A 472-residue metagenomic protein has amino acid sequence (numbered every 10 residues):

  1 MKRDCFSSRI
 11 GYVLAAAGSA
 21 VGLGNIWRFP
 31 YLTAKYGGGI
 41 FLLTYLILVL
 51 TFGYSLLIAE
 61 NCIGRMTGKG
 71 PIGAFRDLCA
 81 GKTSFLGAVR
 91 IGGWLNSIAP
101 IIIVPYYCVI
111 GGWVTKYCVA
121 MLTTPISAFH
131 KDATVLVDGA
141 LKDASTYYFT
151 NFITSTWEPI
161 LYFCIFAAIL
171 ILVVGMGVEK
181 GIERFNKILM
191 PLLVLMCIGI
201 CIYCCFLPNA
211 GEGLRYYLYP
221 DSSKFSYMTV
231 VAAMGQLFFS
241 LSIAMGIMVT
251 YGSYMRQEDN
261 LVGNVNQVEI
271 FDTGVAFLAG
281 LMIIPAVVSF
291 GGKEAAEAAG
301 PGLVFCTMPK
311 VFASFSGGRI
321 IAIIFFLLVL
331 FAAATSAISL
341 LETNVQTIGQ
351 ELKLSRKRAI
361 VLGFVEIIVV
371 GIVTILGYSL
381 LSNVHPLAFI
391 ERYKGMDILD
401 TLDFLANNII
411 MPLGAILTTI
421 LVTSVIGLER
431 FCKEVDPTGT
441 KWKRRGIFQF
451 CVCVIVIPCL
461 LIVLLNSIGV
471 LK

Functional and structural regions predicted by a protein language model:
M1-W27, L56-N61, R65-W94, R256-N260 (+1 more regions): Membrane-interface "cap" regions at the ends of multi-pass membrane proteins
K2-F6, E183, K187-A334, I338 (+2 more regions): Membrane-embedded translocation segments of transport machinery
R3, G111-K131, K142-T154, Y254-E258 (+5 more regions): Helix-loop-helix connectors at the membrane interface of multi-pass transporters/channels
R3-D4, L32-Y36, K69-L95, C108-G175 (+6 more regions): Inter-helical loop and helix-membrane interface segments of multi-pass membrane transporters/permeases
D4, T33-E60, E158-P159, I410-G414: Extracellular loop-to-transmembrane helix junctions
G11, S19, L161, F271-F277 (+5 more regions): Loop-to-transmembrane helix boundary motifs in multi-pass membrane proteins
G11-L48, E212, G252, G263-N266 (+2 more regions): Transmembrane helix-boundary motif of multi-pass solute transporters/channels
I91-S97, E351-E366, T401-L460: C-terminal membrane-solvent junction of multi-pass transporters and transport-like membrane proteins
